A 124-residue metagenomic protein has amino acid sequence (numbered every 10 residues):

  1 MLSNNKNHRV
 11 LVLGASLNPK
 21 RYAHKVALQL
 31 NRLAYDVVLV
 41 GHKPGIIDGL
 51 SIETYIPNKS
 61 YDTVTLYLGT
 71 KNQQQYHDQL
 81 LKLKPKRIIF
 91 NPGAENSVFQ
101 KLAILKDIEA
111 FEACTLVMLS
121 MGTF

Functional and structural regions predicted by a protein language model:
M1-K43, D48-L50, D62: Hydrophobic, well-ordered beta-alpha structural blocks that scaffold small-molecule cofactor pockets
H8, Y35, L83-R87, K106-I108: A short helix->loop->beta-strand "cap" motif at the edges of active sites that frequently abuts
A15, Y67-L68, P92: Glycine-rich, N-terminal phosphate-binding loop of Rossmann-like dinucleotide-binding domains
N31, I104-L105: Anion (oxyanion) recognition and catalysis
K43-P44, N91-E95, C114-M118: Short, acidic/turn-prone active-site loops that include or flank metal/cofactor- and phosphate-binding residues
G45-D78: Glycine-rich, highly charged phosphate/nucleotide-binding loops
L81-A103: ADP-ribose/adenylate-binding Rossmann-like module
E109-F124: Active-site capping/gating segments
